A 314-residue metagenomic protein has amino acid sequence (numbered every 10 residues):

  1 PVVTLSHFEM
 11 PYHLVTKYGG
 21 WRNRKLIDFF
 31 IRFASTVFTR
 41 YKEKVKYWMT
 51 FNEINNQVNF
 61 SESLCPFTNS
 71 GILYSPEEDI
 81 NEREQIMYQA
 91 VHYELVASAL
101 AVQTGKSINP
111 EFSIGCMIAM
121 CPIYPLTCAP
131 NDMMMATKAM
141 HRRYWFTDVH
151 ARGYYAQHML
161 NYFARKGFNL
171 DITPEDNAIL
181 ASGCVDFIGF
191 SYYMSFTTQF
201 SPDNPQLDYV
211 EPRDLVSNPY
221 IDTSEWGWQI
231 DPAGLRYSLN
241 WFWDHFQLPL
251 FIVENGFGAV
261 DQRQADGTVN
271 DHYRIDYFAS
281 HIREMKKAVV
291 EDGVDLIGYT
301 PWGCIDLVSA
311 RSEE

Functional and structural regions predicted by a protein language model:
V2-E313: Active-site region of glycoside hydrolase catalytic domains
